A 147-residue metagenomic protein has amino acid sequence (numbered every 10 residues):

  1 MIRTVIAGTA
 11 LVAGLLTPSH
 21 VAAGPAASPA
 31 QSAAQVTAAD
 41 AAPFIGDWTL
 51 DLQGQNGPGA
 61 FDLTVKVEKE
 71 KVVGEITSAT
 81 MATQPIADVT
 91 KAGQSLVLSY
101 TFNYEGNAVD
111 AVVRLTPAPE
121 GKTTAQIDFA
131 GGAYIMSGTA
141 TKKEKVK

Functional and structural regions predicted by a protein language model:
M1-T4: Positively charged n-region of N-terminal signal peptides that target proteins for export
G8-T17: Bacterial N-terminal signal peptides
S19-A22: Sec/Tat signal peptide C-region and signal peptidase I cleavage site
A26-P119, T124-K147: Central antiparallel beta-sheet cores of small beta-barrel/beta-sandwich binding domains
